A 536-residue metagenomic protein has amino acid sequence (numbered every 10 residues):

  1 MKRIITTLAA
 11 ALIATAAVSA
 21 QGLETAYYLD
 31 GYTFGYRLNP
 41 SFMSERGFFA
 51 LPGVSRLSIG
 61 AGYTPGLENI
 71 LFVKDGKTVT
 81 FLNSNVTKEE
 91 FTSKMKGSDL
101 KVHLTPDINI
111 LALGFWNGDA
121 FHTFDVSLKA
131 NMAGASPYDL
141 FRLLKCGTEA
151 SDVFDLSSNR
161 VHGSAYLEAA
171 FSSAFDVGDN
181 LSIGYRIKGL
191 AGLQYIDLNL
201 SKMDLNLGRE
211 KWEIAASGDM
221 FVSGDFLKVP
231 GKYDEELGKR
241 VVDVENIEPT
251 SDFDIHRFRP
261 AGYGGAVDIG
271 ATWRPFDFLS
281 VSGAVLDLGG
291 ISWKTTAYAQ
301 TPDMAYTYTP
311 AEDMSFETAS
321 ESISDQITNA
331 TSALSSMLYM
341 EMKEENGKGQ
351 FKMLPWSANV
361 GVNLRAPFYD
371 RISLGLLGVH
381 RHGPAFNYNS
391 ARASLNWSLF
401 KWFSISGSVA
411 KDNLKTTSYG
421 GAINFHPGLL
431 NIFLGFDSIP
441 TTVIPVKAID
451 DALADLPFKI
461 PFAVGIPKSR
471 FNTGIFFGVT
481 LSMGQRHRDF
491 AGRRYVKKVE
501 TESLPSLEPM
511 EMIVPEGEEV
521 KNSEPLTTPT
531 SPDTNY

Functional and structural regions predicted by a protein language model:
M1-K2: N-terminal secretory signal peptides that target proteins for export/translocation
T7-A16: Bacterial N-terminal signal peptides
Q21-Y536: Subset of outer-membrane beta-barrel
